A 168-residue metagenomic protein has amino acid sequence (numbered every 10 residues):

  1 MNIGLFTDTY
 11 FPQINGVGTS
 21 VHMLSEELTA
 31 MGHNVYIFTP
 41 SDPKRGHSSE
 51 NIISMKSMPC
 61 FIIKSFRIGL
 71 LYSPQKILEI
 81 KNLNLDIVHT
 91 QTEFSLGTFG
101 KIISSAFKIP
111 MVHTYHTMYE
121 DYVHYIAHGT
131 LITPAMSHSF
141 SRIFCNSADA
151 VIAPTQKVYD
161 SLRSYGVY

Functional and structural regions predicted by a protein language model:
M1-K56: N-terminal subdomain of nucleotide-sugar transferases
I3, I87, S104-V123, I152: Active-site proximal beta-strand in glycosyltransferases
V17-S20, P40, Q91, V151-T155: Replace "coordinates the UDP/GDP/TDP-sugar" with "coordinates nucleotide-activated sugar donors
P43, S95-L96, K157-Y159: Alpha-helix capping/helix-boundary segments
N51-K56, A106-K108, G129-I132: Short, hinge-like loop/turn segments at secondary-structure boundaries
F61-I87, S95-I102, A106, A135 (+1 more regions): An amphipathic, basic-hydrophobic alpha-helix
P110-V112, E120-I143: Nucleotide-sugar donor phosphate/pyrophosphate-binding loop at the beta->alpha transition of glycosyltransferases
N146-Y168: A short, active-site helix/loop in glycosyltransferases that binds the activated sugar's phosphate group
